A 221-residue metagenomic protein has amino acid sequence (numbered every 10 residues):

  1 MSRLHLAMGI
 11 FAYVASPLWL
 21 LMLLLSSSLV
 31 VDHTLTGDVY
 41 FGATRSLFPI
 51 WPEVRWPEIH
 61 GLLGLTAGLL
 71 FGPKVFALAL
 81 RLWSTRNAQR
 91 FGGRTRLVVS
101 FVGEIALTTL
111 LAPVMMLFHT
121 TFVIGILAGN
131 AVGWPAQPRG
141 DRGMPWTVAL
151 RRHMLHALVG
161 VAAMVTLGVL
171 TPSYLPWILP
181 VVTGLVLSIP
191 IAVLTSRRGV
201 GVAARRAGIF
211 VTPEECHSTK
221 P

Functional and structural regions predicted by a protein language model:
M1-L175: Basic/Trp-rich segment in TM-proximal cytosolic loops or flexible interdomain/linker regions
P138, W146-P221: C-terminal amphipathic alpha-helical interaction region
